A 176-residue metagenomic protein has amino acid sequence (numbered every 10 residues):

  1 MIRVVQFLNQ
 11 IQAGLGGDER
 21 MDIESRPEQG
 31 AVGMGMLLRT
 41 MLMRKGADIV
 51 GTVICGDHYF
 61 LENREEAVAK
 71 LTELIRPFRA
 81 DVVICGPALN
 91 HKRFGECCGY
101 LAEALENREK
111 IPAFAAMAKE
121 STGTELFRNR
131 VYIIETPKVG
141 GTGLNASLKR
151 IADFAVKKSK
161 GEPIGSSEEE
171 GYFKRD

Functional and structural regions predicted by a protein language model:
M1-D176: An N-terminal assembly and electron-transfer interface module characteristic of large anaerobic redox and radical
